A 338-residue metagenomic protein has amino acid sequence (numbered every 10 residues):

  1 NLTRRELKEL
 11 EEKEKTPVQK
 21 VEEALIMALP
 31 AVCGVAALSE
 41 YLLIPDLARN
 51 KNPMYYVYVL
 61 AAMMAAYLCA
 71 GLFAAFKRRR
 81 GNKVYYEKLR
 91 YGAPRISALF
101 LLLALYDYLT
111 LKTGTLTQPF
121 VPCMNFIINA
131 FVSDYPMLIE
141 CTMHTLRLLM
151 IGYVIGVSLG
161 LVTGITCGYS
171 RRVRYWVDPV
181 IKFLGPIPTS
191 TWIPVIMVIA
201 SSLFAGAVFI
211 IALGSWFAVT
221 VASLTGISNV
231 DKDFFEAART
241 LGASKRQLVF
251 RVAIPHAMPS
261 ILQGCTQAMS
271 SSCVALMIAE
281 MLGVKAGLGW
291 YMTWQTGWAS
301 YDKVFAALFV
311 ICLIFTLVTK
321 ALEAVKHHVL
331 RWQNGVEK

Functional and structural regions predicted by a protein language model:
N1-L99, S133: Membrane-topology segments of multi-pass transport proteins
P45-M54, L111-V154: Periplasmic/extracellular loop-to-transmembrane helix junction in inner-membrane transport proteins
C69-A75, Q263, F305-K338: C-terminal transmembrane helix and the adjacent membrane-cytosol boundary/short C-terminal tail of inner/organellar
R79-G81, I151-I181: Transmembrane-helix boundary motif in ABC transporter permease subunits
W176, V219-C265, L288, M292: Short cytoplasmic-facing helical segments at TM-TM junctions of multi-pass membrane proteins
I181-A218, G226: Generic hydrophobic transmembrane alpha-helix motif, especially the helices
M197-I199, G226-I227, V274-I311, L330 (+1 more regions): Glycine-rich helix-loop "coupling/hinge" segments at transmembrane-helix boundaries in multipass transporters
F209-L213, R246-A279, A306, I311 (+1 more regions): Transmembrane alpha-helices
